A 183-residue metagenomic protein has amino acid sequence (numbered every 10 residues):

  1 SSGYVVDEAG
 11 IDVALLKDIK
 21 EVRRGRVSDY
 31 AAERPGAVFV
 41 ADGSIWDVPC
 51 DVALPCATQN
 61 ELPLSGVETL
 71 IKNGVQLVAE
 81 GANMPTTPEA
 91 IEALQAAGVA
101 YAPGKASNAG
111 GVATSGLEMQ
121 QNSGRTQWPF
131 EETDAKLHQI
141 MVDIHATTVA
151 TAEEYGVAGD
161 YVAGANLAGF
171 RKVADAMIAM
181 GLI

Functional and structural regions predicted by a protein language model:
S1-P49: Glycine-rich phosphate/diphosphate-binding loop of Rossmann-like nucleotide-binding domains
S2-Y4, A9, A14, S28 (+5 more regions): Flexible, active-site-adjacent loop/turn segments at secondary-structure boundaries
V40-C50, E61-L77: Rossmann-fold NAD(P) dinucleotide-binding segment
L54-C56, G81: Short, well-ordered coil/turn residues at beta-beta hairpins and beta-strand->alpha-helix junctions within
A57-S65, P85-P88: Beta-loop-alpha module in the N-terminal Rossmann-like domain of NAD(P)-dependent dehydrogenases, especially those
I71-I183: Adenosine-phosphate binding glycine-rich loop
